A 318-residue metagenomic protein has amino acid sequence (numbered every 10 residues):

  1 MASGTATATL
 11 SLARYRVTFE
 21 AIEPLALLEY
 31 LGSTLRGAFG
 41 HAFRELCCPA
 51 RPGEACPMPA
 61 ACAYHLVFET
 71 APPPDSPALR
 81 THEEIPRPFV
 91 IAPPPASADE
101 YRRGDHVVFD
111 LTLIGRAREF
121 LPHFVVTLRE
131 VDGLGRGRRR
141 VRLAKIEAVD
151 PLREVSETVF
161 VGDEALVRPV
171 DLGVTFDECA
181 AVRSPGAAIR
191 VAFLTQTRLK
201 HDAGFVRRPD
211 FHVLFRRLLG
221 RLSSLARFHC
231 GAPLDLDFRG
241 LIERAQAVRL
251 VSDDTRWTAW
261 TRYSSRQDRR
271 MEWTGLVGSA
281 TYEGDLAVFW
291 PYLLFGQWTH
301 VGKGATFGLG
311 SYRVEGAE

Functional and structural regions predicted by a protein language model:
M1-E318: RNA-interacting cores
